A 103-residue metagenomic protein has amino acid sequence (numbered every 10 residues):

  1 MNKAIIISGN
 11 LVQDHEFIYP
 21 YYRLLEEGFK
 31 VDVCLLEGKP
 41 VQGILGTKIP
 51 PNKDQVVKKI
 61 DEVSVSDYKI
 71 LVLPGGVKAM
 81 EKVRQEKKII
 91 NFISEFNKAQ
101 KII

Functional and structural regions predicted by a protein language model:
M1-K101: Extended, subdomain-level signal for the structured scaffold at the beginning of enzyme domains
